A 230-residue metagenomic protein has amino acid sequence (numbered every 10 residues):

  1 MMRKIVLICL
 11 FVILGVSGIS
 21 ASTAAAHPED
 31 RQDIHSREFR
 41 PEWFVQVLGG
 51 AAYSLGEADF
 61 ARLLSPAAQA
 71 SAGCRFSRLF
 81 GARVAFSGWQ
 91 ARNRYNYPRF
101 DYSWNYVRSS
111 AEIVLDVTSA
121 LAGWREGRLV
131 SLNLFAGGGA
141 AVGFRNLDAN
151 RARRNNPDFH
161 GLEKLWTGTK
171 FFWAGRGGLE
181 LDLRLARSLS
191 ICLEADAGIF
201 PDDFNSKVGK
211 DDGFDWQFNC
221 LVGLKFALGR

Functional and structural regions predicted by a protein language model:
M1-F39, G229-R230: Cleavable N-terminal export/targeting peptides
A21-G73, R145: Short glycine/proline- and aromatic-enriched beta-strand/turn motifs that initiate or cap beta-hairpins
P28-E29, Y53-L55, P157-L165, N205-K207: Extracytoplasmic loops and strand-loop junctions of Gram-negative outer membrane beta-barrel proteins
R31-E42, L79, T118-L132, L185-S188 (+1 more regions): Short loop/turn motifs that connect adjacent beta-strands in outer-membrane beta-barrel proteins
P41, R62-A68, N105-S109, V130 (+2 more regions): Residues that define the transmembrane beta-barrel architecture of outer-membrane proteins
V47-A51, A70-C74, A111-V117, A136-A140 (+3 more regions): Residues on the lipid-exposed face of transmembrane beta-strands in outer-membrane beta-barrel proteins
R78-P157, F226: Gram-negative (and chloroplast) outer-membrane scaffold detector with strong preference for beta-barrel transmembrane
A91-R99, W104-Y106, R184-R230: Predominantly the C-terminal beta-signal and adjacent terminal strand-loop region of outer-membrane beta-barrel
